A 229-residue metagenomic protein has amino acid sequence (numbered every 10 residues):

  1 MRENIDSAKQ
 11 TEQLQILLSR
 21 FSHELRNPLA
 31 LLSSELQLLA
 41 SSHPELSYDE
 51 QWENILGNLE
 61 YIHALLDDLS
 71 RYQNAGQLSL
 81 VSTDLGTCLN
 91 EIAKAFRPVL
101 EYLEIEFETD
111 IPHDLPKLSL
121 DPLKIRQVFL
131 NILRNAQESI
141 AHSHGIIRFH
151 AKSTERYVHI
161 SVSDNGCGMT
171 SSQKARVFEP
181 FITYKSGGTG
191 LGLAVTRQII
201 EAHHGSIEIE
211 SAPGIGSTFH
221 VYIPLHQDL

Functional and structural regions predicted by a protein language model:
D49-V99: Conserved DHp (HisKA) dimerization/phosphotransfer helix of two-component histidine kinases, i.e., the long coiled-coil
A75-L78, K117-L120, Y184: Conserved micro-motifs of the catalytic ATP-binding
E101, E106-P116: Conserved catalytic submotifs in the C-terminal HATPase_c
I146-R156: Short beta-strand/loop element within the Bergerat-fold HATPase_c
M169-F181: Short conserved segment of the HATPase_c
G192, T196: Short alpha-helical Gxxx[C/S/T] motif in the catalytic ATP-binding
